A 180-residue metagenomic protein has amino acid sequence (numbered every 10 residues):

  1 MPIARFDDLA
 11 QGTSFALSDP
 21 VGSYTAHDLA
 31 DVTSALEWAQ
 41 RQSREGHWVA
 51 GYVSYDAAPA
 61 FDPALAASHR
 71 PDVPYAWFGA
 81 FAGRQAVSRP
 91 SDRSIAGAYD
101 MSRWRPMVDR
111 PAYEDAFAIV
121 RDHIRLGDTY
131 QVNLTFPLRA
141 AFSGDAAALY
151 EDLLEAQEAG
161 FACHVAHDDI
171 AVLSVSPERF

Functional and structural regions predicted by a protein language model:
M1-F180: Extended alpha-helical targeting/anchoring segments, especially N-terminal organellar/secretory targeting helices
